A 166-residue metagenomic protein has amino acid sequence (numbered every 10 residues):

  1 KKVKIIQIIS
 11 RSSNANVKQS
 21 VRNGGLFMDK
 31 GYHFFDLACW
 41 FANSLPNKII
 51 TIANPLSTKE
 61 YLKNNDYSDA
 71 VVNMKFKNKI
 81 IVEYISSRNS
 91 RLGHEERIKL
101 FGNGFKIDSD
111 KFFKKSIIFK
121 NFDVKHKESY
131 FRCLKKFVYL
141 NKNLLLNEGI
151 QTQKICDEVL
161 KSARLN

Functional and structural regions predicted by a protein language model:
K1-V17: A contiguous active-site-proximal alpha/beta segment in oxidoreductase catalytic domains
I6, I49, V72, I107 (+1 more regions): Well-ordered beta-strand positions enriched in small/hydrophobic/aromatic, beta-favoring residues
Q7-I9, K48-I52, D123: Short amphipathic
V17-I81, S87-L92, N147-I150: Rossmann-like dinucleotide-binding domain that binds NAD(P)(H)
K30, S129-C133, Q151: Soluble or luminal CAZymes and related metallo-dependent hydrolases
F41-L45, K106-I107, V159-S162: Phosphate/oxyanion-binding loops and surfaces in catalytic or ligand/nucleic-acid-binding neighborhoods
L62-Y67, K77-K135, L145: NAD(P)-dinucleotide binding in Rossmann-like oxidoreductases
K75-K77, F122, K135-N166: C-terminal helix-rich "cap/oligomerization" subdomain common to oxidoreductases
